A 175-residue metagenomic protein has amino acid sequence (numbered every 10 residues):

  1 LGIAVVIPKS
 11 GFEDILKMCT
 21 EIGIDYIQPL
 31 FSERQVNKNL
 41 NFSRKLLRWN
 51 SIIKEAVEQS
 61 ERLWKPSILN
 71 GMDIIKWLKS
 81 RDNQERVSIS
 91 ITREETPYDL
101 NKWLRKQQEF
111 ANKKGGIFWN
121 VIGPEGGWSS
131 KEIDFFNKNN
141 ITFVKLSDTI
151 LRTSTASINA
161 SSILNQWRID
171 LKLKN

Functional and structural regions predicted by a protein language model:
L1-I89: RNA substrate-binding interface of SAM-dependent RNA methyltransferases
A4, E125, T149, T153: Glycine- and other small-residue-rich loops at beta-strand/loop junctions that grip anionic moieties
K9-E13, N39, P97, S130 (+1 more regions): Loop/helix-junction capping segments adjacent to catalytic residues or to phosphate/diphosphate-binding pockets
D14-M18, W103, F135: A short acidic, amphipathic alpha-helical/loop segment
M72-K79, E95-P97, L151-R152: A short acidic, often aromatic-flanked loop/helix-cap motif at beta-alpha or helix-coil junctions that lines enzyme
D73, G127, A156: Residue-level recognition of oxygen-bearing side chains
V87-I133, N139-K145: Active-site/ligand-binding-proximal alpha/beta "capping" segment
S130-N175: Structured adenosyl-cofactor binding patch, chiefly the S-adenosyl-L-methionine
